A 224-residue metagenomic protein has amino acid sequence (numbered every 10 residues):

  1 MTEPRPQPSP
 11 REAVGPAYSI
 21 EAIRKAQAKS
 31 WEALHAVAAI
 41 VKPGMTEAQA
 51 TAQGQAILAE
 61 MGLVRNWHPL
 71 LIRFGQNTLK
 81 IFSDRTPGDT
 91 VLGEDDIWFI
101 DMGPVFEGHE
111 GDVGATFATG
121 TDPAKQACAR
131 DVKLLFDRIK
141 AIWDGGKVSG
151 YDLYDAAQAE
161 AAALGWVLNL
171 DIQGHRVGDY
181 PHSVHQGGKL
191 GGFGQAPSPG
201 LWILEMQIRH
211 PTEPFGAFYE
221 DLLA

Functional and structural regions predicted by a protein language model:
M1-A224: Active-site neighborhoods and metal-handling regions in enzymes and metal-associated proteins
